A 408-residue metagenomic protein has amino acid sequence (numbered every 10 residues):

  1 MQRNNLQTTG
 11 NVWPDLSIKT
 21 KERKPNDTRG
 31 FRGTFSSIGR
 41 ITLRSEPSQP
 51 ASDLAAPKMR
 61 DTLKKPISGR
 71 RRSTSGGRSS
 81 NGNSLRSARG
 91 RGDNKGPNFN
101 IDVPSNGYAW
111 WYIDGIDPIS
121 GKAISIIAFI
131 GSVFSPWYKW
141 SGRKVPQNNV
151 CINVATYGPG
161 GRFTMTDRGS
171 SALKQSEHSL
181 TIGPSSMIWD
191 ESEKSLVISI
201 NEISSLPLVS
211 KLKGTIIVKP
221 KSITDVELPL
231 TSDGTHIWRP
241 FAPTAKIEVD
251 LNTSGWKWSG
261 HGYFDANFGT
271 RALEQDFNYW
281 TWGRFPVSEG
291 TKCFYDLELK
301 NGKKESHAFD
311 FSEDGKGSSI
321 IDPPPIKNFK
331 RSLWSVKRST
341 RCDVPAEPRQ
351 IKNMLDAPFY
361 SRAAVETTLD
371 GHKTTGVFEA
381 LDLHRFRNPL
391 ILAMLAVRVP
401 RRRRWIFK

Functional and structural regions predicted by a protein language model:
Q7, K19-E22, K58, K64: Charged/polar low-complexity intrinsically disordered segments
W13, G39-L43, P57-K408: Structured soluble/peripheral alpha/beta segments that form catalytic or ligand/cofactor-binding pockets
K21, E46-S48: A cross-taxon signal for low-complexity, glycine/charged-rich
